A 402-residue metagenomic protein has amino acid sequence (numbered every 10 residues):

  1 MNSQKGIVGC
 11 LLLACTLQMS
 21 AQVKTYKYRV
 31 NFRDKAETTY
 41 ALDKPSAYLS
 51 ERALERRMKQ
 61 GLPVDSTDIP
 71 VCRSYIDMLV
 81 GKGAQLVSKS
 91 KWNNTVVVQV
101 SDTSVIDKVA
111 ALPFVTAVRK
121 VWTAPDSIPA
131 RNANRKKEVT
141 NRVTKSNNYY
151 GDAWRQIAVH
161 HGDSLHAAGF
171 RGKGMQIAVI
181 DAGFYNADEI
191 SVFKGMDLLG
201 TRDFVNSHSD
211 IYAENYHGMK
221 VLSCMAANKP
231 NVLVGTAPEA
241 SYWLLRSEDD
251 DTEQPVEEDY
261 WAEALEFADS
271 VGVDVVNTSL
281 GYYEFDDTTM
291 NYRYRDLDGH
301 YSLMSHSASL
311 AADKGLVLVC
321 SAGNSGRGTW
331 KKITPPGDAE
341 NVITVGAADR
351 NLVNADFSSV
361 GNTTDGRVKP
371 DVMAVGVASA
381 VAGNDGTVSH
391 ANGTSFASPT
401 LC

Functional and structural regions predicted by a protein language model:
M1-K24: Bacterial Sec-dependent N-terminal signal peptides
Q22-Q85, S104-I128: Primarily auto-inhibitory N-terminal propeptides
V23-T25, A117, A153, D163-D203 (+6 more regions): Subtilisin-like serine protease catalytic core
A36-E37, N93-N94, V105, A124-D126 (+9 more regions): Solvent-exposed loop/turn segments at secondary-structure junctions within structured extracellular/periplasmic domains
I76-I157, D163-H166, E340: Autoinhibitory propeptides
D181, T334-C402: Extracellular S/T/G-rich loop segment that most often corresponds to the catalytic His/Ser-adjacent loop
A268-D298, S321: Short acidic, glycine-rich surface-loop motifs adjacent to enzyme active sites
G299-G315: Catalytic-core regions built around general acid/base machinery
